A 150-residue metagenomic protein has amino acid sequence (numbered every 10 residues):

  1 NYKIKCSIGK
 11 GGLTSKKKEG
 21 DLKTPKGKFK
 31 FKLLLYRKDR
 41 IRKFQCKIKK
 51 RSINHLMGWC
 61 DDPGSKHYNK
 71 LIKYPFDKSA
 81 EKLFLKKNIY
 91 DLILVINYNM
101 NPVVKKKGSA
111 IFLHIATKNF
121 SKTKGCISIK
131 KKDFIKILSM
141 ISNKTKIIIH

Functional and structural regions predicted by a protein language model:
N1-K124, K131-H150: Cell wall/extracellular polymer interaction/catalysis modules
